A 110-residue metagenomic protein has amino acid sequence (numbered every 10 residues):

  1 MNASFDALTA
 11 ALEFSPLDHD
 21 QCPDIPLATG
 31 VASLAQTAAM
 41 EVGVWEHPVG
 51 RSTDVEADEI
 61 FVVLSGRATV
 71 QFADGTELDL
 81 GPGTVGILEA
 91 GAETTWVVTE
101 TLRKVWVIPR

Functional and structural regions predicted by a protein language model:
M1-G43: A short, N-terminal "cap"/entry segment at the start of jelly-roll beta-barrel domains of the cupin/DSBH fold
Q36-E56, E89-A90: Conserved short histidine dyad/triad with adjacent acidic residue
H47, V55-V70: Short, conserved beta-strand element in jelly-roll/cupin
I60, G83-T84, T94: Hydrophobic/aromatic beta-strand elements that line small-molecule binding cavities or substrate pockets in beta-rich
Q71-A73, V97: A generic structural motif
G75-A90: Short acidic-glycine-tyrosine-enriched beta hairpin
A90-R110: Ligand-binding loop in jelly-roll beta-barrel domains
